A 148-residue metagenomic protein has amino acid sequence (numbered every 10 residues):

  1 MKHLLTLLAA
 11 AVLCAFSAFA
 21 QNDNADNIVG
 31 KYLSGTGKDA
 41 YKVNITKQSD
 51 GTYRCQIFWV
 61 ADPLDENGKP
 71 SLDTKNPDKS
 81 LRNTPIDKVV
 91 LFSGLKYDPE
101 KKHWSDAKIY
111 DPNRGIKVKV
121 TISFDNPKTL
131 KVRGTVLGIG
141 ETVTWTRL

Functional and structural regions predicted by a protein language model:
M1-L4: Positively charged n-region of N-terminal signal peptides that target proteins for export
T6-A15: Bacterial N-terminal signal peptides
A20-K31: N-terminal helix-cap/turn-to-beta initiation motif at the start of protein domains
V29, S34-G35, A40-D111, K117-K119: Central antiparallel beta-sheet cores of small beta-barrel/beta-sandwich binding domains
D50, N126-P127: Acidic/polar residues in short coil/turn loops that connect beta-strands within repeat-based beta-sheet scaffolds
N113-R114, K119-S123, T129-T142: Short, exposed beta-strand-loop hairpins at the edges of beta-sheets in extracellular/periplasmic proteins
